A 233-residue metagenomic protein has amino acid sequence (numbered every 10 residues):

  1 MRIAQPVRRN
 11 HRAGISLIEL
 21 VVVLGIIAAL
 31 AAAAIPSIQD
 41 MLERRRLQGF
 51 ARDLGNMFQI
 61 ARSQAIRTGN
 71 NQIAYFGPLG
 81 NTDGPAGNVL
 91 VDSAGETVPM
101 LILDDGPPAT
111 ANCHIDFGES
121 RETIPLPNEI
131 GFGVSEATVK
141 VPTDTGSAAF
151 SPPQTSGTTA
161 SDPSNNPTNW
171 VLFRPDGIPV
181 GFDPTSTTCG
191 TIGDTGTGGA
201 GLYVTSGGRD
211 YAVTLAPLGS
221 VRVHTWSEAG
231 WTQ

Functional and structural regions predicted by a protein language model:
R2-V7, A29, A33-L47, R52-Q59 (+4 more regions): N-terminal helix-rich module
Q5-A28, A33: Glycine-centered recognition micro-motifs in short, flexible terminal segments and loops
